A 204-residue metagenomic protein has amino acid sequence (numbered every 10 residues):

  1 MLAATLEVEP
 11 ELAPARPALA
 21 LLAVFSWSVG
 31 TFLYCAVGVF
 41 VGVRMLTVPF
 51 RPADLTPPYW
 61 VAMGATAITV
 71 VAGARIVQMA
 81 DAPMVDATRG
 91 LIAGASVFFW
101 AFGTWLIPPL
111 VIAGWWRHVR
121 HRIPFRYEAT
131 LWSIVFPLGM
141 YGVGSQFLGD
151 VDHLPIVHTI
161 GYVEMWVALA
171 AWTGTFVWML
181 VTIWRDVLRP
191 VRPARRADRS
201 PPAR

Functional and structural regions predicted by a protein language model:
M1-A3, F25-V39, Y59-A74, F99-I107 (+2 more regions): Alpha-helical transmembrane segments of multi-pass integral membrane proteins
A4-L19, V37-P58, A74-G94, P109-A129 (+2 more regions): Juxtamembrane membrane-water interface segments of multi-pass membrane proteins, especially cytoplasmic-side
W100-F102, T159-V177: Small-residue-rich transmembrane alpha-helices that serve as helix-helix interface/gating elements in multipass
L131-P137, Y162-M165: C-terminal, helix-dominated tail/subdomain
V143: Active-site clefts of carbohydrate-active enzymes
